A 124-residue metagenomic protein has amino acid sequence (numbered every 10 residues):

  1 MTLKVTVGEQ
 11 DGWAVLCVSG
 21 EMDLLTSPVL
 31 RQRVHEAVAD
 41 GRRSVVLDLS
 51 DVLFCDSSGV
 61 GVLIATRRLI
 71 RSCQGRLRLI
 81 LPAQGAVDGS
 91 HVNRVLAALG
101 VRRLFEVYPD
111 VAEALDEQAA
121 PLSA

Functional and structural regions predicted by a protein language model:
M1-L53, A65-A124: STAS-like cytosolic regulatory interaction modules
